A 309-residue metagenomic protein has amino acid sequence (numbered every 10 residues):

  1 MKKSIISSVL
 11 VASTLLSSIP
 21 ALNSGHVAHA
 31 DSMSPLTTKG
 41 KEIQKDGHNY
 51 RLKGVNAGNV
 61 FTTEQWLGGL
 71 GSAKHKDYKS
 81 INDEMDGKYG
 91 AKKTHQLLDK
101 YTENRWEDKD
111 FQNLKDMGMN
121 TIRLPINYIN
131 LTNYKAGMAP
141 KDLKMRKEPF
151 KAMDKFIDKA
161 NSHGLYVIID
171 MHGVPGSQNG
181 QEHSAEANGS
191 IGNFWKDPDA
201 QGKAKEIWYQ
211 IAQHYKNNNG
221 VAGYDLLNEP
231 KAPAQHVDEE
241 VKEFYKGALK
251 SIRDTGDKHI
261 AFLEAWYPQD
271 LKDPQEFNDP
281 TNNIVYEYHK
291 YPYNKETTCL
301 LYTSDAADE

Functional and structural regions predicted by a protein language model:
M1-V9: Bacterial Sec-dependent N-terminal signal peptides
L10-P20: Hydrophobic core
S18-A30: Sec-dependent signal peptide cleavage junction
H29-T38: Short linear motifs in intrinsically disordered
T38-I260, A265-D273: Active-site mouth of glycoside hydrolases
K231-A234, Y288-K290, S304: Active-site clefts of carbohydrate-active enzymes
F277-C299: Aromatic- and acid-rich polysaccharide-binding/catalytic face of secreted or lumenal carbohydrate-active enzymes
Y302-E309: Conserved small/polar residues in nucleotide/adenosyl-binding loops
